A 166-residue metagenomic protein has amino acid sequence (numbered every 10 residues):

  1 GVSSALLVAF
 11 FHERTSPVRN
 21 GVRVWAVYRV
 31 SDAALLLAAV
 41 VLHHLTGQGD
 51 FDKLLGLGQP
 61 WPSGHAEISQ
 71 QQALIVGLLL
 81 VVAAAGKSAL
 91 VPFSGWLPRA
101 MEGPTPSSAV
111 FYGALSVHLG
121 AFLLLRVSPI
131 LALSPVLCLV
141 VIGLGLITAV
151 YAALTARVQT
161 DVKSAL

Functional and structural regions predicted by a protein language model:
V2-L166: Hydrophobic transmembrane alpha-helices and their helix-loop junctions in integral membrane proteins
